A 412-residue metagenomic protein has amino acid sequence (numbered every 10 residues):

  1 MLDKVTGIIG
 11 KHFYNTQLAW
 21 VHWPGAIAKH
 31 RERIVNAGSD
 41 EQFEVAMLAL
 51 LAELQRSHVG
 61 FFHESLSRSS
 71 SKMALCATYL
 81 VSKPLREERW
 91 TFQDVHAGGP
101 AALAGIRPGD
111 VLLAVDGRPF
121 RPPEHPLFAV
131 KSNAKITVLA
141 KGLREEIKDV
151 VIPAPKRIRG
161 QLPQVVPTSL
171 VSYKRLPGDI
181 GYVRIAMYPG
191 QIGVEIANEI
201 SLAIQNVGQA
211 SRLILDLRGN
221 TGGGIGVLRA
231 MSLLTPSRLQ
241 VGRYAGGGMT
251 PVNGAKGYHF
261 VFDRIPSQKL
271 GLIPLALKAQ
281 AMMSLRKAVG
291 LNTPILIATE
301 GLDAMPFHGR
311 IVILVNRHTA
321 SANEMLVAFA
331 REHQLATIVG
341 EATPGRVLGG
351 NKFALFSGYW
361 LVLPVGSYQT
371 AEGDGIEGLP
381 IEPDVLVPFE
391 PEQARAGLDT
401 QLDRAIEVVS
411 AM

Functional and structural regions predicted by a protein language model:
M1-L18: Mature N-terminal segment immediately following signal peptide/propeptide cleavage in secreted/periplasmic
F13-T16, H30-G38, A97-P100, H125 (+4 more regions): Second-shell loop/turn segments in exported
Q17-R89, G142-L170, M412: Extended, small/polar residue-biased N-terminal targeting/export presequences and adjacent propeptide/linker tracts
R68-P122, I196, G366: PDZ/PDZ-like domain segments forming the peptide/carboxylate-binding groove, activating on the N-terminal beta-strands
A101-P123, V183, I214-D216, A330 (+3 more regions): Conserved PDZ fold ligand-binding element
K131-F356, V408-S410: Cleft-lining beta-strand/loop regions that shape enzyme active-site pockets
N351-P388: C-terminal regions of proteins
E377, E382-M412: Low-complexity, Gly/Ser/Thr/Pro-rich intrinsically disordered linker/tail segments
